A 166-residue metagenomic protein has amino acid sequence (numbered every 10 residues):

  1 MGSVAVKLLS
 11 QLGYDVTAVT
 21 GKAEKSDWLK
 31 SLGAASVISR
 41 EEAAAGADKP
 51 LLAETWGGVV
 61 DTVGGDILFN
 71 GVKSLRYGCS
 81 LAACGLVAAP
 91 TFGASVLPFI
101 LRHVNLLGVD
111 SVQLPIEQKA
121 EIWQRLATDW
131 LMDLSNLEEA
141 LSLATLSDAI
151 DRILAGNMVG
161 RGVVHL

Functional and structural regions predicted by a protein language model:
M1-S39: Mid-domain Rossmann-like dinucleotide-binding core that forms the NAD(H)/NADP(H) cofactor-binding site
V6-K7, D27, F69, L97 (+1 more regions): Alpha-helical segments flanking ligand/cofactor-binding loops in enzyme cores
A34, T55-G57, F99: Local beta-strand N-terminus motif with an aromatic residue
R40, D61-T62, L166: Short, well-ordered coil/turn residues at beta-beta hairpins and beta-strand->alpha-helix junctions within
A43-T55: Short amphipathic alpha-helix with an adjacent loop that forms part of the alpha/beta core around
W56-V60, A82: N-terminal Rossmann-like NAD(P) cofactor-binding module of classical short-chain dehydrogenase/reductase
D66-M132: Glycine-rich phosphate-binding loop and adjacent beta-alpha segment of Rossmann(oid) nucleotide-cofactor-binding
E117-L166: C-terminal hydrophobic helical "lid"/dimerization subdomain of Rossmann-like NAD(P)H-dependent oxidoreductases
